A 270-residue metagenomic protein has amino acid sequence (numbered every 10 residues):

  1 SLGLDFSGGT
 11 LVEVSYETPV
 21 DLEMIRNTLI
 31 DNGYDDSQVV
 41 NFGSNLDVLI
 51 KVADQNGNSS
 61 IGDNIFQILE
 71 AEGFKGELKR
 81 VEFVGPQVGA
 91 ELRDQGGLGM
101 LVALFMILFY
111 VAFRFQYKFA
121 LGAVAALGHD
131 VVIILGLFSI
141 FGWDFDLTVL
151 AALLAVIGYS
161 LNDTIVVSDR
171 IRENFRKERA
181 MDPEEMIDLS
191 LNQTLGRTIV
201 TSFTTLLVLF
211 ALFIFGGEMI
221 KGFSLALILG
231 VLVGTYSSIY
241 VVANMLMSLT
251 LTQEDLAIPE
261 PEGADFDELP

Functional and structural regions predicted by a protein language model:
S1-P270: A structural signal for conserved, well-ordered secondary-structure elements that form binding/interaction cores
